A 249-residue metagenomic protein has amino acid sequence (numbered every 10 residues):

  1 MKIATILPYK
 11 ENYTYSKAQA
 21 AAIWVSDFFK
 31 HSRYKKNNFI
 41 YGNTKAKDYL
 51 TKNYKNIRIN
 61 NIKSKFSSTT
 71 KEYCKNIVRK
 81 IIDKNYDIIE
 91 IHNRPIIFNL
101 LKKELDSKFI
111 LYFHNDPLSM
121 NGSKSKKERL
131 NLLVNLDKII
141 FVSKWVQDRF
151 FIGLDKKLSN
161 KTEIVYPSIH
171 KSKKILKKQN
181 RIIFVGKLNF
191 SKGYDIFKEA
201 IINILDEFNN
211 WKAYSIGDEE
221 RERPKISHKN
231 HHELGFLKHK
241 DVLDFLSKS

Functional and structural regions predicted by a protein language model:
A4-I6, I140, K173-K192, K198-I202 (+1 more regions): Conserved donor-binding/catalytic core segment of Leloir-type glycosyltransferases
L7-Y15, D27-S68, E219: N-terminal strand-loop element at the rim of the active site of nucleotide-sugar-dependent glycosyltransferases
I91-I97, F113: Short His-centered aromatic/hydrophobic patch
P117, W145-V146, I164-K173, E220-R221: Short beta-strand->alpha-helix junction loop in the catalytic core of nucleotide-activated group-transfer enzymes
G122, R129-K161: A short, active-site helix/loop in glycosyltransferases that binds the activated sugar's phosphate group
V185, K198, W211-S227: Glycosyltransferase donor-sugar binding loop
E222-L243: Nucleotide-activated donor-binding/catalytic signature segment of Leloir-type glycosyltransferases, i.e., the conserved
D244-S249: Short alpha-helical donor nucleotide-sugar binding micro-motif in glycosyltransferases
